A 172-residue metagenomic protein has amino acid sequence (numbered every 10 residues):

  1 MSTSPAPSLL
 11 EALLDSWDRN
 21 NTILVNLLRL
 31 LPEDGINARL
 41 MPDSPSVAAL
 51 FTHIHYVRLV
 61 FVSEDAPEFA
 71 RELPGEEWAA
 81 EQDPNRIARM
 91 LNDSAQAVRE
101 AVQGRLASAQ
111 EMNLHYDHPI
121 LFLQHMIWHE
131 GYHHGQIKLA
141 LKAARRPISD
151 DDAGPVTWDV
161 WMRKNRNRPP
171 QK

Functional and structural regions predicted by a protein language model:
M1-P7: N-terminal leader/targeting segments and the immediately adjacent pre-domain N-terminus
S2, L14-D18, T22-L28, E33-E76 (+1 more regions): Short, contiguous alpha-helical
P7-L14, E81-A88, Q124-I127: Active-site rim elements
T22, N26, D93-E100, G104 (+1 more regions): A generic structural signal for well-ordered alpha-helical segments enriched in polar/charged residues
S63-V102: Helix-adjacent hinge/juxtasegments
V102-Y116: Acidic catalytic patch
